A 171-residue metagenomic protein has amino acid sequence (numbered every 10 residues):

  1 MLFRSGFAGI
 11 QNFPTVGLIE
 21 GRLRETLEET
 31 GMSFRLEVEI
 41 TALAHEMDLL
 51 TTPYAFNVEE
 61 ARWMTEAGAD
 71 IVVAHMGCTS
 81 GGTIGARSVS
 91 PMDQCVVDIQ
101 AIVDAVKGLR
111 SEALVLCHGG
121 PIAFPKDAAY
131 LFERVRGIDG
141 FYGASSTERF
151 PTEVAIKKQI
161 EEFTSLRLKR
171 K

Functional and structural regions predicted by a protein language model:
G6-A8, M47-L50, G68-D70, S111-L114 (+1 more regions): Short, well-ordered coil/turn segments that N-cap beta-strands
A8-T15, L27-F34, L50-F56, H75 (+1 more regions): Catalytic beta/alpha-barrel core
G9-G21, I71-S88, R134-Q159: Glycine-rich phosphate-binding active-site loops on the catalytic face of alpha/beta enzymes
T15-G17, L50, Y54-E60, G77-T79 (+3 more regions): Active-site beta-loop-alpha junctions enriched in small/polar residues
E37-E66: Internal active-site segments that recognize and position negatively charged phosphoryl groups and nucleotide moieties
A42, Q94-C117, P121-K171: Alpha/beta catalytic cores of nucleotide-metabolism and tRNA/nucleoside-modifying enzymes
A61-G68, F124-A129: Distinct, well-ordered alpha-helical segments
